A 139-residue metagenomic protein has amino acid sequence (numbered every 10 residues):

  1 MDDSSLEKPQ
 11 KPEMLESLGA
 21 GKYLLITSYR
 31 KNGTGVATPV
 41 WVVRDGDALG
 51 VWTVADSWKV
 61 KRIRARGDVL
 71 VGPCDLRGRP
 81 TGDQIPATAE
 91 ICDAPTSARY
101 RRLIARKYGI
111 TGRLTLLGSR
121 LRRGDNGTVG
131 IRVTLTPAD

Functional and structural regions predicted by a protein language model:
M1-L24, R79-T81: Extreme N-terminal tail/first-helix region
D2-D3, D56-P137: Short, structured beta-strand-loop surface elements
K8-K11, K22, K31, K59-K61 (+1 more regions): Context-gated lysine
Q10-E13, V36-T38, D56, L117-S119: A generic local structural motif
M14-L15, L49-T53, S57-R62: Covalent nucleotidyltransferase core used to form phosphodiester bonds in nucleic acids
G21-A55, L70-P73, G82-I85: Short beta-strand segments
N32, P137-D139: Glycine-rich nucleotide phosphate-binding loop and flanking beta-alpha elements of Rossmann-like dinucleotide-binding
